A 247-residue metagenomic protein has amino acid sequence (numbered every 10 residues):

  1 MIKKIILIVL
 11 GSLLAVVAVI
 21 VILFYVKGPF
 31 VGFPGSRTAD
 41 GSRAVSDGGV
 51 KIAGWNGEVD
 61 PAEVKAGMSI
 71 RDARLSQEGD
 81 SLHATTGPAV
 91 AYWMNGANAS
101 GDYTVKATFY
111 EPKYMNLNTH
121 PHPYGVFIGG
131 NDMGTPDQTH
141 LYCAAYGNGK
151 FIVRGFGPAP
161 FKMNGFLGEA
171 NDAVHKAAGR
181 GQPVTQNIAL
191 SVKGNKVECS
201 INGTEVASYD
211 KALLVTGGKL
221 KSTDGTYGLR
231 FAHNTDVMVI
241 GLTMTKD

Functional and structural regions predicted by a protein language model:
M1-V16: N-terminal Sec-pathway targeting helices
L23-L117, K196: Low-complexity, Ser/Thr/Pro/Gly-rich disordered linker/stalk regions
T85-K162: Secretory/extracellular carbohydrate-interaction modules and structurally similar beta-sandwich "look-alikes"
A91-N98, D172-R180, G228-L229: Beta-strand-rich interaction surfaces with strong enrichment in secreted/lumenal proteins
A107, G181-L214: Carbohydrate-binding surfaces in secreted/extracellular proteins
F109-E111, V192, M244: Hydrophobic beta-strand positions in extracellular immunoglobulin-like domains
F161-N187: Short, aromatic/His-centered strand-loop micro-motif at the edge of beta-sheets
Y209-G241: Flexible glycan-contacting loops in extracellular carbohydrate-active proteins
